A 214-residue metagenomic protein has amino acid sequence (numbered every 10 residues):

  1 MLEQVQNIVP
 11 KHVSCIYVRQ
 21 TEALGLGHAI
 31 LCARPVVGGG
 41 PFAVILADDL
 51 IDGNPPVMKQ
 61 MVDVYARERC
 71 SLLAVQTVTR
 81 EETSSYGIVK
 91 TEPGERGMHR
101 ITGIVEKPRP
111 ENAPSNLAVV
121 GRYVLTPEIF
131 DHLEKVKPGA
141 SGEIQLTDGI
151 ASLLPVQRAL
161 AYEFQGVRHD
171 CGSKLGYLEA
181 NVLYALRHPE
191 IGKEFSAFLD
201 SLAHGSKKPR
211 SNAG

Functional and structural regions predicted by a protein language model:
M1-L46, D52-G53, G214: Conserved N-terminal catalytic core of the sugar/cofactor nucleotidyltransferase
E3-S14, P93-M98, S152-L154: Short, conserved catalytic or adaptor-binding loops enriched in Gly and charged residues
C15-Y17, S71, A159-A161: Conserved beta-strand scaffold positions in the cores of enzyme catalytic domains, especially in NTP/NDP-utilizing
R19, V44-A47, A74-T77, E163: Short beta-strand segments
E22-L26, R80-E82, P110-N112, R168-D170: A short acidic, often aromatic-flanked loop/helix-cap motif at beta-alpha or helix-coil junctions that lines enzyme
A33, D48, V89, S173: Residue-level signal for inorganic ion chemistry
G39-P41, T91, G97-T102, P114-G214: Conserved alpha/beta core of the MobA/IspD/sugar-nucleotide pyrophosphorylase nucleotidyltransferase superfamily
L50-D131, V136, A140: Conserved core of the sugar-phosphate nucleotidyltransferase
